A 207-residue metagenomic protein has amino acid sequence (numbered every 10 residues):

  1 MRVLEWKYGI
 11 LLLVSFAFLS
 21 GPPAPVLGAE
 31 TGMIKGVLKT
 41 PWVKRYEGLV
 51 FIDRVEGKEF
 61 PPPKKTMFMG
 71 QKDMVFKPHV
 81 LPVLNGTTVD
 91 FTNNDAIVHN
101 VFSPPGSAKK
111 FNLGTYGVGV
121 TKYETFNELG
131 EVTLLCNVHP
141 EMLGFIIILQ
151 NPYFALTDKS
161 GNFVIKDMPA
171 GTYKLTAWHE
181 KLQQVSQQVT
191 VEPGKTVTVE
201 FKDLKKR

Functional and structural regions predicted by a protein language model:
M1-I10: Bacterial N-terminal signal peptides that target proteins for export
G9-P22: Bacterial N-terminal signal peptides
L27-R207: Extracytoplasmic copper-binding redox domains, predominantly the cupredoxin/blue-copper superfamily
